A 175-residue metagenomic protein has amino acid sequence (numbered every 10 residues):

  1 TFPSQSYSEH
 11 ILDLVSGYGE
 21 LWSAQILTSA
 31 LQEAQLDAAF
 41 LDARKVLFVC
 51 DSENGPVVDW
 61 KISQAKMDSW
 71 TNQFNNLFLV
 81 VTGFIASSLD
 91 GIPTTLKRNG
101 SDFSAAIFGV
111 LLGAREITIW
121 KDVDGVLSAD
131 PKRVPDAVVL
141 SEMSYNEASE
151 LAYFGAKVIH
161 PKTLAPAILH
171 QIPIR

Functional and structural regions predicted by a protein language model:
T1-L164: Nucleotide/pyrophosphate-binding catalytic subdomain
R175: Conserved phosphate-handling catalytic cores of large alpha/beta enzymes
